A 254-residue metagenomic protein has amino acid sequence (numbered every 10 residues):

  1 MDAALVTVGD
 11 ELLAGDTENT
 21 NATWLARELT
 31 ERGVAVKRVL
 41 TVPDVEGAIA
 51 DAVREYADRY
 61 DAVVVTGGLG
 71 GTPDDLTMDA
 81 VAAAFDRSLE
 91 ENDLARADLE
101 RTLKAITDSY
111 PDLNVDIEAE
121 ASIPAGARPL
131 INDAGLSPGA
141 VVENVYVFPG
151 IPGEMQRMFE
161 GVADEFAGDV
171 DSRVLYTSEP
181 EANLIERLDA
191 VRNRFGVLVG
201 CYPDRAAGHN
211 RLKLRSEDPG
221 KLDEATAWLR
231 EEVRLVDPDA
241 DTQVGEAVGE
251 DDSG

Functional and structural regions predicted by a protein language model:
M1-D2, A52, S253-G254: Secretory targeting signatures
M1-D44: Glycine-rich phosphate/diphosphate-binding loop of Rossmann-like nucleotide-binding domains
V8-D10, V65-P73, G150, E217: Glycine-rich beta-strand-to-loop/alpha-helix junction loops that act as flexible
A14-T17, A48, P73, K221: Secondary-structure boundary/capping motif
V34-T41, A48-D51, D58, V63 (+1 more regions): Proline/glycine-rich low-complexity loops and linkers
E143-Q156, E160-E232: An accessory alpha-helical subdomain
E232-G254: Conserved short beta-strand edge segments in small beta-sheet-based binding/regulatory domains
